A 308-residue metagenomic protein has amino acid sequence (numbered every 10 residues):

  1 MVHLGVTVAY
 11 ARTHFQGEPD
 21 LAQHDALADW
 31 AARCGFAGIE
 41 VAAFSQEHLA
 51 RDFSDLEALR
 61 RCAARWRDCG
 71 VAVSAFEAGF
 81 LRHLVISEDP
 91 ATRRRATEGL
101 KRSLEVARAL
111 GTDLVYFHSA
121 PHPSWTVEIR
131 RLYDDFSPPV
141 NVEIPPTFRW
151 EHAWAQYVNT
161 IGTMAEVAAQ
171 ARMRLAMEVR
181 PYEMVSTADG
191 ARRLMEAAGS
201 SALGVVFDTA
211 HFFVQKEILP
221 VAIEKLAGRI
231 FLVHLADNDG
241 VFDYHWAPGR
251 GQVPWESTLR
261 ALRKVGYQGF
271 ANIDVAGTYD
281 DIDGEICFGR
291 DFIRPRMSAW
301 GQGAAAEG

Functional and structural regions predicted by a protein language model:
M1-A37, R60, R67, G111-D113 (+3 more regions): Histidine-acidic metal/acid-base catalytic patches
M1-F15, A75-V85, V127-I144: N-terminal small/glycine-rich loop or linker at the start of catalytic domains across soluble metabolic enzymes
A11, A43-H48, L81-H83, H122-S124 (+1 more regions): Conserved radical SAM core fold
D25, D29, R67-D68, V85-G204: Active-site acidic/histidine proton-transfer and metal-coordination neighborhood in alpha/beta enzyme cores
I39-A42, V73-A78, T112-S119, R174-E178 (+1 more regions): Short beta-strand segments at enzyme active-site cores
E40-A63, S119-T126: Glycine-rich, proline-tolerant flexible connector loops at the mouths of alpha/beta enzymes
E47-L49, H83-L84, H122-S124, P181-V185 (+2 more regions): Short, small-residue-enriched loops and turns at beta-alpha junctions that line or gate enzyme active sites
L49-F53, D89-R93, H245-R250: Short glycine-enriched, charge-decorated loop/helix-capping segments at active-site entrances that position
